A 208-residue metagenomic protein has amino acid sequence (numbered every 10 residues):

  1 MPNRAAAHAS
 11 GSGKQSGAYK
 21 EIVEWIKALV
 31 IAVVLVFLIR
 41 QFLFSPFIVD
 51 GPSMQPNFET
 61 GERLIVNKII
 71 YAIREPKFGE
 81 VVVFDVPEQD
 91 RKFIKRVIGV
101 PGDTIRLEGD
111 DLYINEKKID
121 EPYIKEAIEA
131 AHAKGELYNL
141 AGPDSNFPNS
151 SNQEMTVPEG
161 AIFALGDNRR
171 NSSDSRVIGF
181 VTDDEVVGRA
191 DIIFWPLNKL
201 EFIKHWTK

Functional and structural regions predicted by a protein language model:
P2-I22, L38, F47-I48, P56-K208: Soluble "head" domains of membrane/secretory-pathway proteins
K27-F42: Hydrophobic membrane-insertion alpha-helices, especially the h-region of bacterial N-terminal signal peptides
